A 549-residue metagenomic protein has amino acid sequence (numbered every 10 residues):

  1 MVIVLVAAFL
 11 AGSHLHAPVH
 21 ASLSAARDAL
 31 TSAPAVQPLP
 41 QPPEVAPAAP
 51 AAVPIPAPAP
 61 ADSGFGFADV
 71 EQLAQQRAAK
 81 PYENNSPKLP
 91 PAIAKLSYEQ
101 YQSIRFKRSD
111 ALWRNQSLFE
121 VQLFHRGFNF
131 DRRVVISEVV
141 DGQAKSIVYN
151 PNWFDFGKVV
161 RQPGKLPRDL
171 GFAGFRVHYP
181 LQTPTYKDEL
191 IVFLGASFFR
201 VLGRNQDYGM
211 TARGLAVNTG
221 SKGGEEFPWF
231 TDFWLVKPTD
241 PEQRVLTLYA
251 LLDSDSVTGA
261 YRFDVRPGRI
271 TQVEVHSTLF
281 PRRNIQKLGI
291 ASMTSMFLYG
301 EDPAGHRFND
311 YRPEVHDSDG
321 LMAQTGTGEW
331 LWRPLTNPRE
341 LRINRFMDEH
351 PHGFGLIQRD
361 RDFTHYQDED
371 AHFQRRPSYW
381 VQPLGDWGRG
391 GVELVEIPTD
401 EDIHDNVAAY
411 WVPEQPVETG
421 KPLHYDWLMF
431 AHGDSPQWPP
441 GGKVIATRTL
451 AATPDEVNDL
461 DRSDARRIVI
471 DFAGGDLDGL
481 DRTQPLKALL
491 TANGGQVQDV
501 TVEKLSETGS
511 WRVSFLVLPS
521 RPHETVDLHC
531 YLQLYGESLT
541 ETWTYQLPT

Functional and structural regions predicted by a protein language model:
V2-G12: Hydrophobic membrane-insertion alpha-helices, especially the h-region of bacterial N-terminal signal peptides
L10-E44: Signal peptide processing junction and immediate N-terminal pro/mature segment of secreted/exported proteins
P42-Y98, I104-K107, F124, H365-T549: Terminal accessory/anchoring regions of large secretory-pathway or extracellular enzymes
D62, G66-G223: Solvent-exposed N-terminal domain segments of exported/luminal and surface proteins
E99, V192-S197, V201-Y208, Q286 (+4 more regions): A contiguous, surface-exposed recognition patch within enzymatic or periplasmic domains that forms
G209-G268, G385-D400, H404: Extended, loop-rich substrate-binding clefts of extracytoplasmic carbohydrate-active enzymes
A250-M296: Acidic, contiguous internal or C-terminal segments within carbohydrate-active enzymes that form a structured patch used
